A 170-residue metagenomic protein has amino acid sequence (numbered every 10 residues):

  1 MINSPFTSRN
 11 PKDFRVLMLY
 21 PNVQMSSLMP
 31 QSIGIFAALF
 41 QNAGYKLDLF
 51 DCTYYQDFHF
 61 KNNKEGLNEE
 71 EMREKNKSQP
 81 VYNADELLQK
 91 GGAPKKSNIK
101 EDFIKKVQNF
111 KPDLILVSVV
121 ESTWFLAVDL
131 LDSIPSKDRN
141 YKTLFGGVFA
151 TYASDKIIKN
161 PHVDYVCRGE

Functional and structural regions predicted by a protein language model:
M1-N10, K96-K100: Short N-terminal or domain-adjacent regulatory/targeting segments
F14-M25: Nucleotide-activated donor-dependent transferases that construct or modify glycoconjugates
R15, S32, F36-L39, K46-Q56 (+1 more regions): Glycine-rich beta-alpha loop elements in corrinoid/cobalamin-binding modules across cobalamin-dependent enzymes
Q24-I33: Glycine- and acidic-residue-enriched helix-capping/strand-helix junction motifs
G44-L47, N62, K75-Q79, T143-G147: Short, surface-exposed, polar/charged, turn-prone segments marking secondary-structure boundaries
F58-Q108: Glycine-rich, highly charged phosphate/nucleotide-binding loops
